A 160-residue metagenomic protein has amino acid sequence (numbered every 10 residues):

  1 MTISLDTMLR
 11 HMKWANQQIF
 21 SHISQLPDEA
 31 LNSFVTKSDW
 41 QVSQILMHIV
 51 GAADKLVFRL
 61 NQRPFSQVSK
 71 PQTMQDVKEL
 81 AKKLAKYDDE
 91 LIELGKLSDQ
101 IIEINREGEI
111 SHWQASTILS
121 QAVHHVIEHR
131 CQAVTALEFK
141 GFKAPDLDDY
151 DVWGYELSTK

Functional and structural regions predicted by a protein language model:
D6-S21, Q25-V68, I110-K160: Short, contiguous alpha-helical
Q62-S98: Helix-adjacent hinge/juxtasegments
G95-E109: Acidic catalytic patch
